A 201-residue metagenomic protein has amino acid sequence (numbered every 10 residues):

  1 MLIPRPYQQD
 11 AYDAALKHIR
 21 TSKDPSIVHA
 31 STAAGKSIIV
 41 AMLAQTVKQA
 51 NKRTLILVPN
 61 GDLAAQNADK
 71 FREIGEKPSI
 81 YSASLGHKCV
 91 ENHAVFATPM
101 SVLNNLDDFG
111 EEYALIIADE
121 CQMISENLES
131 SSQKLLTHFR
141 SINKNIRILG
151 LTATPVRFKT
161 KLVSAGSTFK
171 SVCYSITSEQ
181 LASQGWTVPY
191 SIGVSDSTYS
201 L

Functional and structural regions predicted by a protein language model:
M1-H29: Conserved pre-motif I regulatory segment
A15, I39-V47, L135, F139: Hydrophobic residues on the short alpha-helix immediately C-terminal to a glycine-rich phosphate/catalytic loop
T21-A44: Walker A/P-loop
S37-M42, T46-E73: Conserved Walker A/P-loop ATP-binding site and its immediately adjacent core in helicase/helicase-like ATPase domains
K52-R53, E91-A94, Y113-L115, K144-L149: Loop/turn-to-beta-strand initiation segments
F71-D107: Inter-Walker segment of RecA-like/P-loop motor cores
A94-E120, I124-L135: Conserved RecA-like ASCE ATPase "motif II neighborhood" in helicase/translocase motors
M123-Y190: Post-DEXD/H (motif II) to motif III coupling segment of the RecA-like Helicase ATP-binding lobe
